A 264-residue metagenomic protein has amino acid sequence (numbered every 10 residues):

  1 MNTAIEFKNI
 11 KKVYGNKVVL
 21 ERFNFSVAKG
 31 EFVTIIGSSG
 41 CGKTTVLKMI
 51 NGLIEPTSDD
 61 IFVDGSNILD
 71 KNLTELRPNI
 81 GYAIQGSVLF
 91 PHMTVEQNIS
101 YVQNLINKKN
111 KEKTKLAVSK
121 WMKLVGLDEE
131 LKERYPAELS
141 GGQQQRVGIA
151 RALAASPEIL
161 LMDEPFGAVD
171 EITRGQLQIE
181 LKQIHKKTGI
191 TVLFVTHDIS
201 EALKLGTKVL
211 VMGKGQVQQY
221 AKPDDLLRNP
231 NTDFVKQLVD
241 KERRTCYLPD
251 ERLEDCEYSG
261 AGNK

Functional and structural regions predicted by a protein language model:
N51: Helix-to-loop junction immediately C-terminal to a conserved catalytic motif
N67-G81, L105, K111, N229-P230: ABC ATPase NBD coupling module
V95-L105, E112-K115, S119: Short helical segment in ABC ATPase nucleotide-binding domains corresponding to the A-loop/adjacent helical element
E112-E130, Q183: Conserved ABC ATPase "signature" region
Y135-L139, Q143: Conserved ABC ATPase signature
A154-E158: A short, proline-enriched helix->beta-strand linker immediately N-terminal to the Walker B motif in ABC-type P-loop
K214-G215: Conserved ABC ATPase "signature" C-loop
Y220-A221, N229: ABC ATPase "signature
